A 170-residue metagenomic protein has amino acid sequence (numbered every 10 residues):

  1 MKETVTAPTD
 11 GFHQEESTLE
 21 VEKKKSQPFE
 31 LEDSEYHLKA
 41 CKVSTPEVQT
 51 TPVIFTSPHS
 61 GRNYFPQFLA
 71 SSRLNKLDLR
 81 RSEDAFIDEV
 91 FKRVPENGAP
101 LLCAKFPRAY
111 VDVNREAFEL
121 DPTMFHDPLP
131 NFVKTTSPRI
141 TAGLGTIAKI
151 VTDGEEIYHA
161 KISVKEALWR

Functional and structural regions predicted by a protein language model:
K2-R170: N-terminal catalytic or cofactor-binding beta/alpha core of small enzyme domains
